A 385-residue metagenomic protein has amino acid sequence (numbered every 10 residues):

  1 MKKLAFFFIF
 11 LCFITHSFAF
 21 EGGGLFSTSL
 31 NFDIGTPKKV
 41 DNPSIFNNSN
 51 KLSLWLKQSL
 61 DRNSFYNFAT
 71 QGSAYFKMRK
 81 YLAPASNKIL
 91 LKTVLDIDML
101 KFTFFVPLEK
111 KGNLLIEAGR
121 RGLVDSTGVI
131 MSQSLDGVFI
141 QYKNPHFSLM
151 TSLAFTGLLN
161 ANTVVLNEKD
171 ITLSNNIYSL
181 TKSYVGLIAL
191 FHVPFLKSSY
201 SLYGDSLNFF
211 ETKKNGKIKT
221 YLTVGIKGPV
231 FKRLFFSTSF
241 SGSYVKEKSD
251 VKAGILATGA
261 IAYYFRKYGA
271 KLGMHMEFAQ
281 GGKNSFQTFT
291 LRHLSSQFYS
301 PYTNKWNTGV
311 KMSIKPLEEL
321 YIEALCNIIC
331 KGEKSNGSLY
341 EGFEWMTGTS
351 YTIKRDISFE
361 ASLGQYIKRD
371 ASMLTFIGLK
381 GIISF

Functional and structural regions predicted by a protein language model:
L4-I14: Sec-dependent N-terminal signal peptides
E21, V106-I116, V124-G281, V310 (+5 more regions): Signature for the C-terminal beta-barrel architecture of outer-membrane proteins
E21-N42, E277: Short glycine/proline- and aromatic-enriched beta-strand/turn motifs that initiate or cap beta-hairpins
G35-V40, A83-S86, R121-L123, N167-S174 (+3 more regions): Extracytoplasmic loops and strand-loop junctions of Gram-negative outer membrane beta-barrel proteins
T36-N50, Q58-I116, G122-S132, F236 (+4 more regions): Surface-exposed loop and membrane-interface regions of Gram-negative outer-membrane beta-barrel proteins
F76-D96, G281-N304: Outer-membrane pore/translocation modules
Y351, M373-F385: Outer-membrane beta-barrel "beta-signal"
